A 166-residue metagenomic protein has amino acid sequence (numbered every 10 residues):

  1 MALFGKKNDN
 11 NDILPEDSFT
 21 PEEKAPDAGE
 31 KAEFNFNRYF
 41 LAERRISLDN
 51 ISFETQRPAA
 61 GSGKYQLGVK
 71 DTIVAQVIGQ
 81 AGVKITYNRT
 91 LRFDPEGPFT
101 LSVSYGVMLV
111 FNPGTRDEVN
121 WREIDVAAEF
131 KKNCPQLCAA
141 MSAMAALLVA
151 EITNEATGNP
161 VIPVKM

Functional and structural regions predicted by a protein language model:
A2-Q136, A140, E155-M166: N-terminal intrinsically disordered, cationic/polar leader segments that include organellar targeting peptides
C138-V149: Helix-rich interaction surfaces within compact, conserved domain-sized segments that mediate assembly or partner
L148-I152, A156: Membrane-associated and secretory-pathway sequences
